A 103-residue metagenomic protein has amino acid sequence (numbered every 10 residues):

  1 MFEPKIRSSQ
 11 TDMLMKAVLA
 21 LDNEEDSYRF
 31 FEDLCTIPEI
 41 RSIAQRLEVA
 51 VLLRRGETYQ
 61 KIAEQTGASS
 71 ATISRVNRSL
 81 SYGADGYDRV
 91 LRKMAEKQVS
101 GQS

Functional and structural regions predicted by a protein language model:
M1-L21: General nucleic-acid-binding
M15, S70-K97: C-terminal structural segments of small proteins and small subunits
V18-D22, Y28, Q102: Active-site anion-handling motifs in enzyme catalytic cores
L21-E25, I37, G56: Residues at alpha-helix boundaries and the short loops/turns that link adjacent helices
D26-Q45: Short, Lys/Arg-enriched anionic-surface-contact patches
I43-E57: Short, amphipathic alpha-helical "recognition" segments used to contact nucleic acids or chromatin
Q60, E96-G101: Hydrophobic alpha-helical segments
K61-T66, I73: Short alpha-helical "recognition helix" segments of helix-turn-helix
